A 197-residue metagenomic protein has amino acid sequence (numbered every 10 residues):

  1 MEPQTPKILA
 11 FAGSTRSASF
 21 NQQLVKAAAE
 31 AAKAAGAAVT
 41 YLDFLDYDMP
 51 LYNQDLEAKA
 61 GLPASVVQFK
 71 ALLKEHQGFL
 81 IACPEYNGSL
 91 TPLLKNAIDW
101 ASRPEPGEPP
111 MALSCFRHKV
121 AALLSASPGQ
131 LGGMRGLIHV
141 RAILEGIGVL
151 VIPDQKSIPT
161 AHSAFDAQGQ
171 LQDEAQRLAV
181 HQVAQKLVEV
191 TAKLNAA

Functional and structural regions predicted by a protein language model:
E2-A37: N-terminal beta1-alpha1 ligand-phosphate binding loop
E2-Q4, L150-A197: Glycine-rich phosphate/pyrophosphate-binding loop and the adjoining helix
K7-S14, A121-S125, G169: Short beta-strand segments enriched in small/hydrophobic residues
G36-L51, L150-P159: Short beta-strand elements in bilobed, periplasmic/extracellular small-molecule ligand-binding domains
F44-L62, A164-Q168: N-terminal beta-loop-helix "entrance" segment that forms/cooperates in small-molecule cofactor or anionic ligand
G61-I147: Helix-loop-strand module that forms the ligand-binding subsite of alpha/beta enzymes
